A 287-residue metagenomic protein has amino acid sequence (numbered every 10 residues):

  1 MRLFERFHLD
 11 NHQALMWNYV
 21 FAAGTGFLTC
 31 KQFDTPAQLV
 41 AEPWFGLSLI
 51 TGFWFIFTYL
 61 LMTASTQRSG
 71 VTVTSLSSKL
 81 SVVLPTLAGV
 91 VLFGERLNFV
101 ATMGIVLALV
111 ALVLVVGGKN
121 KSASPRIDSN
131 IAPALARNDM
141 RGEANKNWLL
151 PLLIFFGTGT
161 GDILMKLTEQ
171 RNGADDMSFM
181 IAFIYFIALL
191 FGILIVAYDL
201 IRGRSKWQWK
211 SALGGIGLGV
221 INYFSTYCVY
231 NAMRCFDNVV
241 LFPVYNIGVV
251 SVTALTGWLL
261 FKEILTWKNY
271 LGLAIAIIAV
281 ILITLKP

Functional and structural regions predicted by a protein language model:
M1-L49, Y59-R68, K119-L152, G173 (+5 more regions): Membrane-interface interhelical linkers
F4, A14, S65, V91-L97 (+4 more regions): Hydrophobic/aromatic residues within transmembrane alpha-helices of multi-pass small-molecule transporters
H12, T72, N98, D175-F179 (+2 more regions): Residues that define the loop-to-transmembrane-helix transition and helix capping in multi-pass membrane transporters
M16-W17, I50, S77-L80, V100-M103 (+3 more regions): Hydrophobic core positions of alpha-helical segments in small-molecule transporters and transporter systems
F21-T25, S77-V91, M103-V106, I187-F191 (+4 more regions): Alpha-helical transmembrane segments of compact multi-pass small-molecule transporters, enriched in specific families
F27, G52, I56-L60, V82-L87 (+8 more regions): Hydrophobic/small/kink-forming positions within alpha-helical transmembrane segments of polytopic membrane proteins
S78, G94-L114, G118-K121, N147 (+1 more regions): Loop-to-transmembrane alpha-helix entry segments
A144-Q170: Selected transmembrane alpha-helices and immediately adjacent juxtamembrane segments of polytopic inner-membrane
